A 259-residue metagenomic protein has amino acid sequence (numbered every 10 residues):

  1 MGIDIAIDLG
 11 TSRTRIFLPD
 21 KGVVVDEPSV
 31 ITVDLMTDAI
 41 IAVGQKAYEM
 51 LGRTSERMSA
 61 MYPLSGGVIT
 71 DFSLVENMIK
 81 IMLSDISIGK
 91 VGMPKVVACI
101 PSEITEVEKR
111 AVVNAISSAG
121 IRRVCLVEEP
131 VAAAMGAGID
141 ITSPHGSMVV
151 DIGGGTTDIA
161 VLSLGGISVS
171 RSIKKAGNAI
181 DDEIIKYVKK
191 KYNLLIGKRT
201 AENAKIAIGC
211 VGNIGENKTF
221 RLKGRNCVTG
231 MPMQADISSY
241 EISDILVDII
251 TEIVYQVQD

Functional and structural regions predicted by a protein language model:
M1-I152, A160-D259: Nucleotide/phosphate-binding catalytic cleft detector across ATP-hydrolyzing and phosphate-transferring enzymes
